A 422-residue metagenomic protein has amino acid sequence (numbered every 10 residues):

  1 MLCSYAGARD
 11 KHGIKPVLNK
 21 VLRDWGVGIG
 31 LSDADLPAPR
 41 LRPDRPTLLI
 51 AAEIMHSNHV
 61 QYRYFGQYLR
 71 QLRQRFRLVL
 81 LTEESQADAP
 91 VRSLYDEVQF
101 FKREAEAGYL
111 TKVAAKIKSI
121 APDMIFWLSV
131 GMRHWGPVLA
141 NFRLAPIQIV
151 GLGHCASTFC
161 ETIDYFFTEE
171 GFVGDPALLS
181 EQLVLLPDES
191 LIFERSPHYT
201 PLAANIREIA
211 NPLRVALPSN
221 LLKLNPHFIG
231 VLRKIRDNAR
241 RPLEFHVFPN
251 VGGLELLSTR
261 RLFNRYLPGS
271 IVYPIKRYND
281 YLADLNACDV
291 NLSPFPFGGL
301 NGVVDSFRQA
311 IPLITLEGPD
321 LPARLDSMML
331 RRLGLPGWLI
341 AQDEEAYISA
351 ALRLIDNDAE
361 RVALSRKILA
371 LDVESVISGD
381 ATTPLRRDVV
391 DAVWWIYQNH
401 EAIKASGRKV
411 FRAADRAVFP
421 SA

Functional and structural regions predicted by a protein language model:
M1-Q99: N-terminal subdomain of nucleotide-sugar transferases
M1-T47, E194-N205, D388-D391, N399-A422: Non-catalytic membrane-proximal stalk/linker segments that position and tether the catalytic domains
L2-V21, R143-A204: Active-site-proximal region of nucleotide-activated glycan assembly enzymes, centered on histidine/acidic-rich loops
S57-R77, D188-R277, N286, S406-V410: Conserved catalytic-core segment of nucleotide-activated headgroup transferases in glycan assembly
E104-T111, I271-D284, G298: Conserved active-site histidine-acidic residue motif and adjacent donor-binding/catalytic loop of glycosyltransferases
M124-C160, Y278, L282-D326: A donor-sugar binding/catalytic signature common to diverse glycosyltransferases and related nucleotide-sugar
V251, S258, S349-A422: C-terminal amphipathic helix plus adjacent low-complexity, charged tail appended to glycosyltransferase catalytic
N286, V290, P294-G379: Catalytic binding pocket for nucleotide-activated donors in carbohydrate/polymer assembly enzymes
